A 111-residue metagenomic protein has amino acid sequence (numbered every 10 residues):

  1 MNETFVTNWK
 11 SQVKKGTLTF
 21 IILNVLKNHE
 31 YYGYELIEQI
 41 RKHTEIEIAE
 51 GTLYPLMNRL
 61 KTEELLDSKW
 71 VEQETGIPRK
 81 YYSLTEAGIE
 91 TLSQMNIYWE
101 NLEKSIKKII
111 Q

Functional and structural regions predicted by a protein language model:
M1-T17, M95, S105: Intrinsically disordered, low-complexity serine/threonine- and proline-rich regulatory segments
W9, V71-E72: Short, solvent-exposed loop/turn elements at beta->coil junctions and helix N-caps that rim active or binding pockets
K10-T52: N-terminal helix-turn-helix DNA-binding core of bacterial DNA-binding proteins
M57-K61: Short, hydrophobic-biased segments on the C-terminal half of alpha helices that form "recognition helices"
E64: Glycine-centered, phosphate/nucleic-acid-interacting loop/turn motifs that mediate DNA/RNA or nucleotide
S68: Short beta-strand "wing" residues that participate in macromolecule-binding interfaces
E74-N96: Basic, amphipathic "hinge/linker" alpha-helix immediately C-terminal to the N-terminal HTH DNA-binding motif
E90-Q111: Amphipathic alpha-helical dimerization/coiled-coil segments that flank or bridge DNA-binding/regulatory modules
